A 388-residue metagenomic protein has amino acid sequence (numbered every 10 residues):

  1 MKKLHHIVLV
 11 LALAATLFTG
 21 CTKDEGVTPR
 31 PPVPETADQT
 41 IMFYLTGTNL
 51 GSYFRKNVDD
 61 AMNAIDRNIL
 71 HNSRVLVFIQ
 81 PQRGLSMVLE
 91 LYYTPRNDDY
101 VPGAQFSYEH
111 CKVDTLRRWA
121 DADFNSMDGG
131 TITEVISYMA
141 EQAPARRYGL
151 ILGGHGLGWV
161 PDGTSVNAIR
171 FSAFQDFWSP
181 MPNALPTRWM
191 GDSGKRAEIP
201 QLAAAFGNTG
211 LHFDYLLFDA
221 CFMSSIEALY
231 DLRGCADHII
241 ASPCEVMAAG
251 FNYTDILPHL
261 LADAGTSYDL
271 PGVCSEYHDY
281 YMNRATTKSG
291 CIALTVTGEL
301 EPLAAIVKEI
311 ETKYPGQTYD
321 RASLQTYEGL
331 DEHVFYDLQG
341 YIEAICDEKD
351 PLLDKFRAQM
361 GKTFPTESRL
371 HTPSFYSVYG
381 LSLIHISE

Functional and structural regions predicted by a protein language model:
M1-V8: Bacterial N-terminal signal peptides that target proteins for export
V8-T16: Bacterial N-terminal signal peptides
A15-A37: Bacterial Sec-dependent N-terminal signal peptides
A37-T40, L70-V75, A143-G149, G210-Y215 (+1 more regions): Loop/turn elements at helix/coil->beta-strand transitions in domains of secreted/extracellular proteins
A37-T48, C111-D121: Acidic/histidine-rich, surface-exposed loop or edge segments in extracytoplasmic proteins
Y53-D60, A64-I65, I69-P81: N-terminal carbohydrate-binding/catalytic regions of secreted carbohydrate-active enzymes
Q80-R83, M87-K112, D123-T209, A220-C221 (+2 more regions): Catalytic-core segments of thiol-dependent peptidases
V166, Q175-S387: Terminal, contiguous helix-loop blocks that mediate binding/assembly
